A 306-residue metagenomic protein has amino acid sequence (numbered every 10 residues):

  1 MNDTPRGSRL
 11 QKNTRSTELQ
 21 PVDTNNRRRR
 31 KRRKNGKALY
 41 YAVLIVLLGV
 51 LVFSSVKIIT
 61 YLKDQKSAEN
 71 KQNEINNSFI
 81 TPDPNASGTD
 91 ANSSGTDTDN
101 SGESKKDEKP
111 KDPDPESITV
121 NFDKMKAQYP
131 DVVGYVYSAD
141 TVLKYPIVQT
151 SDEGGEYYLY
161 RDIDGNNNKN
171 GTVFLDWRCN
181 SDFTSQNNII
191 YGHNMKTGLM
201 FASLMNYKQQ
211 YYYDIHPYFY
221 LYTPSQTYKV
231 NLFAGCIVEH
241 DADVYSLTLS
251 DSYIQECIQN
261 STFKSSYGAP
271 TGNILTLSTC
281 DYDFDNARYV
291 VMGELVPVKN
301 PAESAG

Functional and structural regions predicted by a protein language model:
M1-K31: N-terminal targeting leaders characterized by basic, low-complexity, disordered sequences that direct proteins
N2, A42, K63-K66: Non-catalytic accessory regions outside enzyme or core folds
R30-L47: N-terminal Sec-pathway targeting helices
V50-G306: Solvent-exposed, non-transmembrane regions of membrane-associated and secreted proteins
